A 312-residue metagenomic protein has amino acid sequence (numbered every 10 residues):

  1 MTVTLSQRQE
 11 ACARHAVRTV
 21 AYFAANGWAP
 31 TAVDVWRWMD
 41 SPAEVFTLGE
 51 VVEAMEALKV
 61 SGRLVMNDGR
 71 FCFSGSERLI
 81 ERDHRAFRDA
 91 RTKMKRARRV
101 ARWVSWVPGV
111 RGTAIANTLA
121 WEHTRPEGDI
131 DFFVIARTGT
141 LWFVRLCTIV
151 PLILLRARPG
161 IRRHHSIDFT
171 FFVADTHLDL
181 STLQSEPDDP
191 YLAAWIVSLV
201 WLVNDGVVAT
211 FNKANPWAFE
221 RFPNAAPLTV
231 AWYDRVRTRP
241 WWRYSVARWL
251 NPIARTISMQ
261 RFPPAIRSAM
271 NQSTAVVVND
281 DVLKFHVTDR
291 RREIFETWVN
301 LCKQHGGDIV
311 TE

Functional and structural regions predicted by a protein language model:
V3-G112, A116-E127, A136-E312: Catalytic core of pol beta-like nucleotidyltransferases
